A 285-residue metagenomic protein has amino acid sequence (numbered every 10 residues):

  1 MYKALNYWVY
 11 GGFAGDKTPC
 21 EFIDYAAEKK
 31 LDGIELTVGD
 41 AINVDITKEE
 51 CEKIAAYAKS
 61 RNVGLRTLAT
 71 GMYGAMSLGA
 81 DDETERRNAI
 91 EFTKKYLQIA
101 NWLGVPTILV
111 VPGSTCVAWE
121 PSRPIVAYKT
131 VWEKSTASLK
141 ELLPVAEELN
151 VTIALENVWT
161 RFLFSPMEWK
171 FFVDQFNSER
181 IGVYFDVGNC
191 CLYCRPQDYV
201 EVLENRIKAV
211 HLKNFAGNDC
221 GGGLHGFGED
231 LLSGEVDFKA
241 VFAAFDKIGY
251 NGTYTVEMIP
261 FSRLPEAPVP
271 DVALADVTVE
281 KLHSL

Functional and structural regions predicted by a protein language model:
M1-D32, K59, P166-L285: Histidine-acidic metal/acid-base catalytic patches
M1-V9, T67-L78, S114-R123: N-terminal small/glycine-rich loop or linker at the start of catalytic domains across soluble metabolic enzymes
V9-G11, V38-D40, G71-G74, S114-C116 (+4 more regions): Active-site-proximal loop/turn and secondary-structure-junction residues that shape catalytic pockets, frequently
K17-D24, Y57-R61, L78-G182: Active-site acidic/histidine proton-transfer and metal-coordination neighborhood in alpha/beta enzyme cores
D32-G33, G64, P106, T152 (+1 more regions): Residue-level detector of anion-binding/catalytic polar loops
E35, T67, L109, A154 (+2 more regions): Conserved beta-strand positions in the central sheet of alpha/beta enzyme cores
E35-A58, P112-W119: Glycine-rich, proline-tolerant flexible connector loops at the mouths of alpha/beta enzymes
D40, G74-A80, C116-P121, L192-Y193 (+2 more regions): A short acidic, helix-capping loop that chelates divalent metal ions and anchors anionic groups
